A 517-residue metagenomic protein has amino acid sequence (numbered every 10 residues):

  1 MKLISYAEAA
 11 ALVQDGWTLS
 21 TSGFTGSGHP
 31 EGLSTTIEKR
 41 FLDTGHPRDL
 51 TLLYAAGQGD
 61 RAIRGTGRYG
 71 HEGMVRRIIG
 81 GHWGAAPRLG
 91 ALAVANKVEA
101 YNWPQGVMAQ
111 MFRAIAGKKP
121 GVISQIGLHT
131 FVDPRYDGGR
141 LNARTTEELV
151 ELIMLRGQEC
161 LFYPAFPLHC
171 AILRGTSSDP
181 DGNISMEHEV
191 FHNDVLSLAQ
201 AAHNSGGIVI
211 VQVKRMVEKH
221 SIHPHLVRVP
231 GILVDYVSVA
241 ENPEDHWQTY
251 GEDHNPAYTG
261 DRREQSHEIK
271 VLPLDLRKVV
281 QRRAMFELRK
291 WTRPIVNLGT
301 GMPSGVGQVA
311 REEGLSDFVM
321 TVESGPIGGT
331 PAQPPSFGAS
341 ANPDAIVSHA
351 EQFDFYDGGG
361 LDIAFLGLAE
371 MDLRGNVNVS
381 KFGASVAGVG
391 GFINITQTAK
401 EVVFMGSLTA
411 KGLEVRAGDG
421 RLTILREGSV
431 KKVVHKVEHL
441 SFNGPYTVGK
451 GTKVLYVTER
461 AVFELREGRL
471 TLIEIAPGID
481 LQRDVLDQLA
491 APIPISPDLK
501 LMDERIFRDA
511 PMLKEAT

Functional and structural regions predicted by a protein language model:
K2-A11, T25-D43, L53, G59-G70 (+2 more regions): Conserved phosphate- and dinucleotide-binding cores of soluble alpha/beta proteins, encompassing both enzyme active
S5-T18, F166, R283-P294: Glycine-rich phosphate/diphosphate-binding loops that line cofactor/substrate pockets in enzymes
W17, H46-L50, R76, T292-P294: Nucleotide donor/acceptor-binding cores
T18-G23, T51-Y54: Short glycine-rich or small-residue beta-strand-to-loop segments that form or flank ligand, phosphate, metal/Fe-S
T21, P294-G299: Short glycine-rich phosphate-binding loop at a beta-alpha junction
S27-G28, A56-D60, K270-L274, G328: Short, small-residue-enriched loops and turns at beta-alpha junctions that line or gate enzyme active sites
R48, V271-L274, K278, R282-R289 (+2 more regions): Glycine-rich phosphate/ribose-binding loops and adjacent secondary-structure elements that form binding surfaces
E241-F286, K290-I295: Phosphate/pyrophosphate-binding active-site segments
